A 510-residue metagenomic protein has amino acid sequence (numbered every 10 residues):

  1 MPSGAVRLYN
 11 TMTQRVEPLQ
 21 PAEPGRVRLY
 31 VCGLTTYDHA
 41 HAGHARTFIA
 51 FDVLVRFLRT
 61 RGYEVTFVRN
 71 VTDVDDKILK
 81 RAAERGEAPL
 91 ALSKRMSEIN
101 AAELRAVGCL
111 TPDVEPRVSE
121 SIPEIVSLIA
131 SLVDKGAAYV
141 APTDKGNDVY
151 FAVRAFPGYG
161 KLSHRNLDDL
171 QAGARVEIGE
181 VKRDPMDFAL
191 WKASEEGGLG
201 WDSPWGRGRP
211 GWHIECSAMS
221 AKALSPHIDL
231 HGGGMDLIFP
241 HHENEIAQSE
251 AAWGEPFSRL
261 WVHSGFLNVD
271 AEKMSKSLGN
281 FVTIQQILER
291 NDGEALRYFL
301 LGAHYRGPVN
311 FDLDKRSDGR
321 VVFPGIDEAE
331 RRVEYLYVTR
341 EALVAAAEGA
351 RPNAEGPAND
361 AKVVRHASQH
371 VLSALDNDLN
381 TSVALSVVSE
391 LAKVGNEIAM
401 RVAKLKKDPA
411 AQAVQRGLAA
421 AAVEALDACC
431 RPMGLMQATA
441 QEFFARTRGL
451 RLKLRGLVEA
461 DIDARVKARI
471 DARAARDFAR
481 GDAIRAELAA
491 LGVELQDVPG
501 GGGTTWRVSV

Functional and structural regions predicted by a protein language model:
M1-Y37, D52, P123-A346: Alpha-helical recognition segments enriched in aromatics with Gly/Pro capping that present substrate-recognition
T13-P18, A22-L110, L128, Q496: N-terminal, positively charged nucleic-acid-binding surface of large information/translation enzymes
R59, R105, V133-D134, V262 (+1 more regions): Alpha-helix C-terminal capping/helix-coil junction sites
Y63, A137, V493: Short phosphate-binding/catalytic loops that engage adenosine nucleotides
V71-D76, S97-N100, L110-I125, P142-A155: Short, glycine/charge-rich beta-strand/loop segments that flank catalytic centers and engage negatively charged groups
A82-P89, D113-S119, G206, G234-M235: The substrate-binding groove and active-site-proximal loops of carbohydrate-active enzymes, especially glycoside
K273, N280-V510: Structural preference for alpha-helix termini/caps and helix-kink/transition segments
